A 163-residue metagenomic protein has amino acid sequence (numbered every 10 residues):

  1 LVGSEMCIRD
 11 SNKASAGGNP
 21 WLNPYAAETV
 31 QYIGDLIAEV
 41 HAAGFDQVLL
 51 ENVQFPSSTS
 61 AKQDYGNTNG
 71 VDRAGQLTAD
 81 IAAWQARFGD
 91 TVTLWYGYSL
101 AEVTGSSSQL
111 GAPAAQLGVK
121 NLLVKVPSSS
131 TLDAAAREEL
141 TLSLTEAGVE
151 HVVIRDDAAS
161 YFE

Functional and structural regions predicted by a protein language model:
L1-I8: Short, small-residue-biased leader/transition segments that mark boundaries at the very start of proteins
G17-Q31, T68-D72: The substrate-binding groove and active-site-proximal loops of carbohydrate-active enzymes, especially glycoside
I33, V40: Conserved, mostly hydrophobic/aromatic
I37-A38, A74-Q85, G111, R137-L142: Generic structural signal for well-ordered alpha-helices, preferentially at hydrophobic/aromatic core positions
D46-G75: Active-site-proximal loop/short-helix segments that contain or immediately flank catalytic acid/base residue(s)
L49-E51, V71-S108, K125-P127, G148-A158: Aromatic-lined carbohydrate-recognition surfaces of secreted/lumenal glycan-active proteins
G118-E163: Substrate-binding cleft of secreted/luminal carbohydrate-active enzymes
